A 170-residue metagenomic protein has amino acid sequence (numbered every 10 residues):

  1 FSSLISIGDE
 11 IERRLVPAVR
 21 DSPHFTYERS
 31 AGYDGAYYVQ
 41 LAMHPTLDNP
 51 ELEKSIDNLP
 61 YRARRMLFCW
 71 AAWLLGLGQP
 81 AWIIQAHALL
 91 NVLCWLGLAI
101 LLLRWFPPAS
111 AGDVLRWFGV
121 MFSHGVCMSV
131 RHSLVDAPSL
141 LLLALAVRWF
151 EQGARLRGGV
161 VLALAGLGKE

Functional and structural regions predicted by a protein language model:
F1-E10: Alpha-helical transmembrane signal-anchor/signal-peptide segments
E10-D57: Extracytosolic helix-loop segments that constitute the early lumenal/periplasmic catalytic or substrate-binding loops
K54-R62, M66, W70, G78-I100: Loop-to-helix entry region of an early transmembrane alpha helix in multi-pass inner-membrane enzymes
W82-A86, I100-F122, L140-L141, R157: Transmembrane-helix signature of polytopic, membrane-embedded enzymes that assemble or transfer cell-envelope glycans
R131-P138: Short acidic/glycine- and proline-prone juxtamembrane loop motifs at membrane-interface regions of multi-pass membrane
A144-R157: Membrane-interface transmembrane helices that cradle and orient dolichyl/undecaprenyl
V160-E170: Transmembrane helices and adjacent periplasmic/lumenal helix-loop junctions of polyprenol-phosphate-dependent
